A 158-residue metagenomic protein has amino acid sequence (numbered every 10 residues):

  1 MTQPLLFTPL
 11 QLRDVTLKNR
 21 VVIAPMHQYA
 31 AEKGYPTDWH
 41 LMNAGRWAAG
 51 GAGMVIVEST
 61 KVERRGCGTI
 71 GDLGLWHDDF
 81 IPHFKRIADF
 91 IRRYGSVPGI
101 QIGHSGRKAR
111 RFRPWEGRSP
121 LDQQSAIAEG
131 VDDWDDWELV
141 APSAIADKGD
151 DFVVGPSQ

Functional and structural regions predicted by a protein language model:
M1-P114: N-terminal capping/small domains of soluble enzymes
G103-Q158: Non-globular sequence segments
